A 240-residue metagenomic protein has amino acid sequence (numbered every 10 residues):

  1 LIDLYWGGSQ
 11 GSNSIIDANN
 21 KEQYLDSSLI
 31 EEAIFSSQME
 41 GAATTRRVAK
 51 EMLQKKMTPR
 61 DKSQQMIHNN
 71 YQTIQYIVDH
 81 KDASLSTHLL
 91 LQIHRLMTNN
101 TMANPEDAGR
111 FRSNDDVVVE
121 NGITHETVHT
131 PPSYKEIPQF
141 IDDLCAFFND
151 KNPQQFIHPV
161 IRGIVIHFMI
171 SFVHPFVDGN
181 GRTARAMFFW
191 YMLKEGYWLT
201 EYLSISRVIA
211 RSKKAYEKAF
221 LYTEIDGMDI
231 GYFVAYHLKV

Functional and structural regions predicted by a protein language model:
L1-V240: FIC/Doc superfamily catalytic core
